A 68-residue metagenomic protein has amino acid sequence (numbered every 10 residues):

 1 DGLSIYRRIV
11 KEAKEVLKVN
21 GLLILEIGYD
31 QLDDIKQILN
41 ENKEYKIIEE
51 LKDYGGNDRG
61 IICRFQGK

Functional and structural regions predicted by a protein language model:
D1-G67: S-adenosylmethionine
